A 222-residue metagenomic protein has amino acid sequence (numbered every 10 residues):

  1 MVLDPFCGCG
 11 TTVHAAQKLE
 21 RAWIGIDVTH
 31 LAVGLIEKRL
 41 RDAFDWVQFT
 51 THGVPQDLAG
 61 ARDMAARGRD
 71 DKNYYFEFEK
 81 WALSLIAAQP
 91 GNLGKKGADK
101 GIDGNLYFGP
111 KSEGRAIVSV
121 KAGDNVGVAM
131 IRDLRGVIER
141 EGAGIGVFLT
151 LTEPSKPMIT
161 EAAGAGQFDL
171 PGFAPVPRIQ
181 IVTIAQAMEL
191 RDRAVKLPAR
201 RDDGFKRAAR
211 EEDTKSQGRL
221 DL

Functional and structural regions predicted by a protein language model:
M1-A32: Extended, hydrophobic alpha-helical segments in both membrane/secreted and soluble proteins
I24-L222: Mixed-charge (Asp/Glu-Lys/Arg
